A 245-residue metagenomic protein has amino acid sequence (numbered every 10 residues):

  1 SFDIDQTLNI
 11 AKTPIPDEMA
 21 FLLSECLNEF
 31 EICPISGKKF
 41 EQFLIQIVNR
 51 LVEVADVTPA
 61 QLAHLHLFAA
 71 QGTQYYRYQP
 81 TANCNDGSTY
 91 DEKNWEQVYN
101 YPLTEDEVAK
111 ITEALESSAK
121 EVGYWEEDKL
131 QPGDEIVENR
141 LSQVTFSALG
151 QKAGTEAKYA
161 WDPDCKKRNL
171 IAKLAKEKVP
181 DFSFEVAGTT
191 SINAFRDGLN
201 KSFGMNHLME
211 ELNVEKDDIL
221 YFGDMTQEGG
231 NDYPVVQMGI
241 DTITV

Functional and structural regions predicted by a protein language model:
S1-D5, A69-T73, Y78-P80, R140-L141 (+2 more regions): Short loop/turn segments at strand-loop or loop-helix junctions that form parts of catalytic or ligand-binding pockets
S1-F2, E18-F30, K178, E211 (+1 more regions): A short, Lys/Arg-enriched amphipathic alpha-helix followed by its capping loop at the start of a domain
S1-T13, P34, L67, M205 (+1 more regions): Asp-based phosphoryl-transfer active-site loop
P14-G133: Active-site phosphate-binding/coordination module
S36-K38, M205, G223: Conserved phosphate-coupling serine/threonine residues in phosphotransfer and NTP-handling enzymes
Y124-L220, N231: Conserved acidic, metal-coordinating active-site core of Asp-based, Mg2+-dependent phosphoryl-transfer enzymes
E210-K216, Q227-V245: Asp-based, Mg2+/Mn2+-dependent phosphohydrolase catalytic module
